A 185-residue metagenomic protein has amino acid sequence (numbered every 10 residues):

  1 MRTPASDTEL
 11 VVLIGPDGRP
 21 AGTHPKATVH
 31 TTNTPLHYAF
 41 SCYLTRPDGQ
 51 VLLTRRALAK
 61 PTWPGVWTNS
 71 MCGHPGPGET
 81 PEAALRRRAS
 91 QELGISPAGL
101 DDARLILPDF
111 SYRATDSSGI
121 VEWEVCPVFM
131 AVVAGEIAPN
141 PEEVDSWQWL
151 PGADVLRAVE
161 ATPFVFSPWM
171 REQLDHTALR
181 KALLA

Functional and structural regions predicted by a protein language model:
R2-S41, T45-P47: Acidic, metal-coordinating catalytic segment for phosphate/diphosphate chemistry, firing primarily on the Nudix
R2-T3, V29-A39, Q50-I95: Conserved Nudix-box catalytic region and its N-terminal flanking loop in Nudix hydrolases and closely related
G18, E92-S96, R113-S118: Short helix-to-loop capping/linker segments positioned immediately adjacent to catalytic or ligand/cofactor-binding
C42, S70-M71, P127-F129: A structural signal for short, well-ordered beta-strand segments
T45-V51, L58-P61, S111, G135-E136: Short, charged/polar surface micro-motifs in flexible loops or helix N-caps
G65, P77, D109-A185: Nudix hydrolase/Nudix homology domain
S96-L107: A short coil-to-beta-strand element that immediately follows conserved catalytic motifs
